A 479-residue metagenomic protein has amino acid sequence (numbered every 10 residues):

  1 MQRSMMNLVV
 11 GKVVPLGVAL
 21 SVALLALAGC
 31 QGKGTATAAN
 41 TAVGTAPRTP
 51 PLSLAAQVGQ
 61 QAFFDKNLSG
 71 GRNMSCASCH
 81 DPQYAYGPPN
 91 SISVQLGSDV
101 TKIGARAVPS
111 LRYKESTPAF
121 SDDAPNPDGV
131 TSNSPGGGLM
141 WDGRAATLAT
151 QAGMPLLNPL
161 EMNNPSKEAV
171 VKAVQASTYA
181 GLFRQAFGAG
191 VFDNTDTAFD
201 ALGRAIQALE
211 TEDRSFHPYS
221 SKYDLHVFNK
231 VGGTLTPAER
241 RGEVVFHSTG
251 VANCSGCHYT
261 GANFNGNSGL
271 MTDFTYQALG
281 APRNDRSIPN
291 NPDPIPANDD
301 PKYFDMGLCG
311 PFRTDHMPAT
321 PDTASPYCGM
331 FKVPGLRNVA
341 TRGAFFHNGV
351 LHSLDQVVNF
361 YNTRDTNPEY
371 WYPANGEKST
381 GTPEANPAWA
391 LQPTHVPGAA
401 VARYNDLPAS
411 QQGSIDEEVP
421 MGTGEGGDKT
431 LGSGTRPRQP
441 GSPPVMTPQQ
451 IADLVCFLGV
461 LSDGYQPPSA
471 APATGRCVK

Functional and structural regions predicted by a protein language model:
Q2-V18: Bacterial N-terminal signal peptides that target proteins for export
M5, L27-K479: Periplasmic c-type cytochrome electron-transfer domains
P15-A28: Bacterial N-terminal signal peptides
